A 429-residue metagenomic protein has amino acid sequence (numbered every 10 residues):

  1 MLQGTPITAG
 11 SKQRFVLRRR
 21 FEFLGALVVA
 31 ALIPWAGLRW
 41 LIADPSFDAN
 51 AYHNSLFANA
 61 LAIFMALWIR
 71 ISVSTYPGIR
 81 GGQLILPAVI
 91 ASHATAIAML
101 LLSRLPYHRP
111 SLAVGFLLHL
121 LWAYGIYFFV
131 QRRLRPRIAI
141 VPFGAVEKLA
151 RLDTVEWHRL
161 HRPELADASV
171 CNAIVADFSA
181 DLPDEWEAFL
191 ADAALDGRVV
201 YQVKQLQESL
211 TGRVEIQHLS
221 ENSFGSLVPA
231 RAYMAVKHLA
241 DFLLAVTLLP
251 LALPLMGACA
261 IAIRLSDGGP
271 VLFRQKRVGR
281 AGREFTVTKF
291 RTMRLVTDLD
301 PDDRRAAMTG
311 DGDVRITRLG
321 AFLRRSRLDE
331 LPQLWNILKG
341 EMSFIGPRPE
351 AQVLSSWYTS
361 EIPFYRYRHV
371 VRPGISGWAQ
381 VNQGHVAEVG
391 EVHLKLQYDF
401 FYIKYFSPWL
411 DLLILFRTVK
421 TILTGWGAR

Functional and structural regions predicted by a protein language model:
M1-A31, L38-R39, V73-I79, A123-L253: N-terminal hydrophobic signal-anchor/signal peptide
M1-F129: Signature of alpha-helical transmembrane segments in polytopic membrane proteins
M1-I7, I362-R429: C-terminal terminal-structure detector
I42-D48, I71-I79, R135, G257 (+2 more regions): Transmembrane helix-loop junctions in multipass membrane proteins, especially transporters and channels
L105, R109, G144-D181, T288-V314 (+1 more regions): Acidic, Ser/Thr-rich low-complexity segments on the non-lumenal side of membrane proteins
Q207-E208, R213-V214, L272-R318, I375-K395: Short, glycine-rich, amphipathic interfacial segments at transmembrane boundaries or analogous
Y233-D298, N336, P408, L413-R429: A hydrophobic, helix-centered structural microdomain
T309-R372, I414-T418, I422: A short, structured surface patch at a secondary-structure boundary
